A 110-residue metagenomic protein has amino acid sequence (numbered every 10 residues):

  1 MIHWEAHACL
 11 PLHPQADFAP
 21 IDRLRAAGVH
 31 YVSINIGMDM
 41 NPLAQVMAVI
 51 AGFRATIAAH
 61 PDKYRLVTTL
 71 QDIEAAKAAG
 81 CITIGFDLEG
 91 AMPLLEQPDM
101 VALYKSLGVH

Functional and structural regions predicted by a protein language model:
M1-H110: N-terminal hydrophobic targeting/anchoring segments and the immediately downstream early-domain regions of hydrolases
